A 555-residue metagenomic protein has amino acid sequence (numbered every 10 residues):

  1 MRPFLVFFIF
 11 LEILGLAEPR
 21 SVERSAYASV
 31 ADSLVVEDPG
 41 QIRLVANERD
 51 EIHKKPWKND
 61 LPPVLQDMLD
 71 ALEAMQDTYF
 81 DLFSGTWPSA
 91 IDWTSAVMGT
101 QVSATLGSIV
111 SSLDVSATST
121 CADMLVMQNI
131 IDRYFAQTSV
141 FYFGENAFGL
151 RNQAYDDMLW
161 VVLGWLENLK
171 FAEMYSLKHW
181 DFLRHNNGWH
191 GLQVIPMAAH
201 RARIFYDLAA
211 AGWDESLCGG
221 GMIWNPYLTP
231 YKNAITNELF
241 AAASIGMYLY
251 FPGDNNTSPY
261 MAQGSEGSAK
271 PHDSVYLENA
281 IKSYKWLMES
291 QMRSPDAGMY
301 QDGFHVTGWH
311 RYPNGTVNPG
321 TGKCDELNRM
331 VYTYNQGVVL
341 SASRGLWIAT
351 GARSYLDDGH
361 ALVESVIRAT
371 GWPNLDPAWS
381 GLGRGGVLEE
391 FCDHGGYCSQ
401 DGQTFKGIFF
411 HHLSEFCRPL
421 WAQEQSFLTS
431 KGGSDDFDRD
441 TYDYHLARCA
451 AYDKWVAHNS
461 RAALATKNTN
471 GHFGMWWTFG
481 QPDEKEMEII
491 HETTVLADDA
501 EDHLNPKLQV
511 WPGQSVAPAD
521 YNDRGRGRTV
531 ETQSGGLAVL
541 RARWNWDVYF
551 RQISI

Functional and structural regions predicted by a protein language model:
M1-S25: Fungal secretory targeting signals
Y27-G144, L150-D156, G191, G212-W213 (+2 more regions): CBM-like carbohydrate-recognition segments
L69-D77, A243, M292-E326, L540: Extended glycan-interaction surfaces of carbohydrate-active proteins
T86-W93, N152-D156, V161, Y231-I235 (+6 more regions): Extended, leucine-rich alpha-helical cores of fungal transcription factors
Q101, G107-V115, G164, F171-K178 (+10 more regions): Alpha-solenoid helical repeat scaffolds
A104, Q137, W160, E167 (+10 more regions): Alpha-helical scaffold segments in carbohydrate-active enzymes
F148, L159, L163-S290, S294-G298 (+2 more regions): Fungal eukaryote-biased detector of long internal structured cores
K323-V339, G345-L346, P373-G385, F391-H394: Extracellular polysaccharide-recognition and catalytic grooves
